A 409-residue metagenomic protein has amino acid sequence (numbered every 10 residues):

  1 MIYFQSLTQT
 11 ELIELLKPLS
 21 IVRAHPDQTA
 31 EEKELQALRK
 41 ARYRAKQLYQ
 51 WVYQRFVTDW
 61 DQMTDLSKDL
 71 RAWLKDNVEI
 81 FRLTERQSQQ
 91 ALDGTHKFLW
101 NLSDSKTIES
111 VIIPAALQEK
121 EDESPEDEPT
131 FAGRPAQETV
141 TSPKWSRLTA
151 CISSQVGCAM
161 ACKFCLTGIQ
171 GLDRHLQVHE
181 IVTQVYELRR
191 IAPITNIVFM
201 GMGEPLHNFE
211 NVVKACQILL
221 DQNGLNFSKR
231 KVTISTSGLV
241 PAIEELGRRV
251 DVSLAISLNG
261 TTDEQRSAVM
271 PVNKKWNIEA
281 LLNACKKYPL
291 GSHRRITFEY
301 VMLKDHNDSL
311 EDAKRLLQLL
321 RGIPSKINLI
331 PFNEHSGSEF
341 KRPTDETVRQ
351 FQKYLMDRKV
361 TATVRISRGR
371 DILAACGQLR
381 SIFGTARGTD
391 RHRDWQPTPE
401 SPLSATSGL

Functional and structural regions predicted by a protein language model:
M1-G133, Q137-V140, K286-R294, Y300-L409: Auxiliary Fe-S-binding modules of radical SAM enzymes
Q9, A159, L239-P241, D263 (+1 more regions): Alpha-helix N-cap/helix-start and coil->helix boundary motif
S88-A91, S153-S154, S257: Short linear Ser/Thr-Pro motifs
H96, I108, R147-I152, M160 (+1 more regions): Generic beta-strand structural signal
Q118-E119, F131-G133, P143-H179: Canonical Radical SAM [4Fe-4S] cluster-binding loop centered on the CxxxCxxC motif and its immediate flanking residues
E126-D127, E138, L172-R174, V185: Hydrophobic alpha-helical bundles in membrane proteins
V182, E187-N196, G201-T363: Conserved AdoMet/S-adenosylmethionine-binding subsite of the radical SAM
